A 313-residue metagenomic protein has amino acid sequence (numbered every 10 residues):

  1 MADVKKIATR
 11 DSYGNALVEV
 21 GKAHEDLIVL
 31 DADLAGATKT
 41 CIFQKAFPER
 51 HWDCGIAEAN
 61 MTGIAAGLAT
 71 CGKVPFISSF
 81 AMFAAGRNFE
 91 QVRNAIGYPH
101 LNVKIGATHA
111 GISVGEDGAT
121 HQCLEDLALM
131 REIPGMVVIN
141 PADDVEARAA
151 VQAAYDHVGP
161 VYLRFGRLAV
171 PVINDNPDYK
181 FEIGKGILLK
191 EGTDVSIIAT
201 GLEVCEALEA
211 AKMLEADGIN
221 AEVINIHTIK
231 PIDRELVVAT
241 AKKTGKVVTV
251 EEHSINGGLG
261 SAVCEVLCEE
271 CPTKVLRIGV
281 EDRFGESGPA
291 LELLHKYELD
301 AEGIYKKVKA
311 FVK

Functional and structural regions predicted by a protein language model:
M1-R164, A169: Thiamine diphosphate
D11, A23-D26, L34-C41, K45 (+2 more regions): Thiamine diphosphate
